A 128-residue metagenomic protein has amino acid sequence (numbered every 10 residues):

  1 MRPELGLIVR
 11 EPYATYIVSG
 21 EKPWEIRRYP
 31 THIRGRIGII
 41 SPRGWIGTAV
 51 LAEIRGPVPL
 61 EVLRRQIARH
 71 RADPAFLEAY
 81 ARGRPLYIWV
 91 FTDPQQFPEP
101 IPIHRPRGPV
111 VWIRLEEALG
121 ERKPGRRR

Functional and structural regions predicted by a protein language model:
M1-R128: Structured alpha/beta reader/binder surfaces that contact nucleic acids or chromatin modification marks
